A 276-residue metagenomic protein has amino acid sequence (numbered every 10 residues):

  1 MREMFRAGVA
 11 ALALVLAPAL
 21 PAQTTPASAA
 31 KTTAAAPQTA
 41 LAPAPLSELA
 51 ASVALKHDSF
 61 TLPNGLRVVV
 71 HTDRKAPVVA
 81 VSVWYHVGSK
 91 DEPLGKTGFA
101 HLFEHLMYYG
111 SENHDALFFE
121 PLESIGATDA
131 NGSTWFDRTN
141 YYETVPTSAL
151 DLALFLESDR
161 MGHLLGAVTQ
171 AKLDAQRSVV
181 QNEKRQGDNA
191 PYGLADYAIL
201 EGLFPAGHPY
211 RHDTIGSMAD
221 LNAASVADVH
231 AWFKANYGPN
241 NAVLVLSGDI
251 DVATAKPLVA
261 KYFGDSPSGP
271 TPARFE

Functional and structural regions predicted by a protein language model:
R2, A13, Q23-T25, A30-K31 (+3 more regions): Charge-rich, well-structured scaffold segments of protease-associated domains
F5, D58, V79-V81, E104 (+1 more regions): Structural beta-strand/beta-sheet cores of well-ordered domains, especially the beta-sheet scaffolds that support
G8-P21: Bacterial N-terminal signal peptides
P43-S89: Mature N-terminal segment immediately following signal peptide/propeptide cleavage in secreted/periplasmic
G65, R74-F119: Active/ligand-binding-proximal structured segments within catalytic/core domains that scaffold catalytic residues
